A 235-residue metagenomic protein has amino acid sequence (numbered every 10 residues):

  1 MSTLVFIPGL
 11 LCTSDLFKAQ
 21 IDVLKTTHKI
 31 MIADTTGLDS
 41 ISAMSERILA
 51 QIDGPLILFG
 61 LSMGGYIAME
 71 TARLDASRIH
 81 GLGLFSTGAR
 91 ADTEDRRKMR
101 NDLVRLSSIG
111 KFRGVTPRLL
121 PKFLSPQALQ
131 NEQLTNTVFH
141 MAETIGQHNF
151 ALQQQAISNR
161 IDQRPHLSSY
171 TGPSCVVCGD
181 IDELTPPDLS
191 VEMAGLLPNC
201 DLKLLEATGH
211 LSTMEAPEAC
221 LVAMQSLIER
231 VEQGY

Functional and structural regions predicted by a protein language model:
M1-S42, L61: Conserved HGGG/HGGXW glycine-rich cap/lid loop of the alpha/beta-hydrolase fold
G60-G64, A68: Gly/Ala-rich beta-loop-alpha elbow adjacent to hydrolase catalytic centers
R73-L74, R78-P117: Flexible "cap/lid" loop of the alpha/beta hydrolase fold
D92-D95, G110-S168: Conserved alpha/beta-hydrolase catalytic His-Asp/Glu region
L134, E183-L189: Conserved alpha/beta-hydrolase "acid-adjacent" motif
Y170, V176-C178, D182: Short beta-strand/loop motif that positions the catalytic acidic residue of the alpha/beta-hydrolase fold
P187, V191-H210: Catalytic histidine neighborhood in serine/cysteine hydrolases with alpha/beta-hydrolase-type architecture
T208-L221: Catalytic histidine-centered segment of alpha/beta-hydrolase-like enzymes
